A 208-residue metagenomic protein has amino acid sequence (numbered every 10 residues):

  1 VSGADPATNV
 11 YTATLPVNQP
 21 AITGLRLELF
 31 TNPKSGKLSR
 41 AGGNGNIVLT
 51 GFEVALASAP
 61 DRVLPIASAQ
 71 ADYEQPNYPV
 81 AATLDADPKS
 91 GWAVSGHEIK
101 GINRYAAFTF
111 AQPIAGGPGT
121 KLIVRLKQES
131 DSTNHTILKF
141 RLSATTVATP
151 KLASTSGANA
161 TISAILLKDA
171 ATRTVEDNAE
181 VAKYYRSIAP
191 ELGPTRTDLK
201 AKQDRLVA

Functional and structural regions predicted by a protein language model:
V1, G36, R62-A67, Y73 (+4 more regions): Substrate/cofactor-recognition hotspot
V1-V10, T14-Q19, S58-P118, K168 (+2 more regions): Disordered, acidic Ser/Thr/Pro-rich linker "stalks" and the adjacent N-terminal cap of the next globular domain
P6-N9, N18-G24, T31-G36, T149-P150: Primarily extracytoplasmic ectodomains and periplasmic/lumenal surface modules that are beta-strand-rich
Y11, T23, T50, A106 (+2 more regions): Residue-level detector of short, conserved catalytic/binding motifs and their immediate flanks
Q19-L27, A115-L126: Noncatalytic modules at the cell exterior or secretory-pathway interfaces, chiefly beta-strand-rich lectin/adhesion
P20, P33, K37-G51, T133-F140: Short coil-to-beta strand junction motifs in C2/discoidin
E28-N32, R125-N134: Short beta-strand-plus-loop segments that form exposed binding edges in beta-rich domains
F30, A55-A57, S143-V147: Predominantly extracellular/luminal cell-surface or secreted proteins
